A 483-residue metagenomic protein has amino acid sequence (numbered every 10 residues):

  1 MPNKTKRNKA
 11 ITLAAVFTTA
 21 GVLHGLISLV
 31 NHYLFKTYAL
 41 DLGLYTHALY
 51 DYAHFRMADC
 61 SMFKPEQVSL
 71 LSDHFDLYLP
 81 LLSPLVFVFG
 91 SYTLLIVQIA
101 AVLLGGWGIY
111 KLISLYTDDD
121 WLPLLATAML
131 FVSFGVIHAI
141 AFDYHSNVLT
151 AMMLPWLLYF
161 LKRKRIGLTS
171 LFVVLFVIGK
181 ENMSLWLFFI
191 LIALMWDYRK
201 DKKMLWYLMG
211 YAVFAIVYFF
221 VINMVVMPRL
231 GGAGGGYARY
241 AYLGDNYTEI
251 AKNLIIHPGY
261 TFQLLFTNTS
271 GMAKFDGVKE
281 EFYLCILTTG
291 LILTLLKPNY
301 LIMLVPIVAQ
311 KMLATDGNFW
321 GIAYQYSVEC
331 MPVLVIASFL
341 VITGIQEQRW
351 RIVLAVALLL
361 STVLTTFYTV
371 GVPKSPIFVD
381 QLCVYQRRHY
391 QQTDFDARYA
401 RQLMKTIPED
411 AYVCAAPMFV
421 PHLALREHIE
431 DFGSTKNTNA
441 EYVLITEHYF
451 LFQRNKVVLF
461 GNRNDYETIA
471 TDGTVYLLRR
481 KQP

Functional and structural regions predicted by a protein language model:
M1-L26, S114-L115, D120, M204-G210: Start-transfer (signal-anchor) and selected internal transmembrane alpha helices of multi-pass inner/ER membrane
A14-T18, M209-I216, I345-S375: Signature aromatic-anchored transmembrane alpha helix within multi-pass, membrane-resident enzymes that catalyze glycan
L26, Y45-L70, L77: Extracytosolic helix-loop segments that constitute the early lumenal/periplasmic catalytic or substrate-binding loops
T93, L103-V132, A151-M152, L168-L171: Transmembrane-helix signature of polytopic, membrane-embedded enzymes that assemble or transfer cell-envelope glycans
I99, L185, L301-E347: Hydrophobic/aromatic-rich transmembrane helices and adjacent perimembrane loops
T117, S146-L149, L154-T169, M195-K202: Membrane-interface transmembrane helices that cradle and orient dolichyl/undecaprenyl
P155-F160, I166-L194, F214-V217: Membrane-interface alpha helices of multi-pass inner-membrane proteins
N268, K279-L304, V308: Hydrophobic, aromatic-rich transmembrane alpha-helices and their immediate juxtamembrane boundary segments
